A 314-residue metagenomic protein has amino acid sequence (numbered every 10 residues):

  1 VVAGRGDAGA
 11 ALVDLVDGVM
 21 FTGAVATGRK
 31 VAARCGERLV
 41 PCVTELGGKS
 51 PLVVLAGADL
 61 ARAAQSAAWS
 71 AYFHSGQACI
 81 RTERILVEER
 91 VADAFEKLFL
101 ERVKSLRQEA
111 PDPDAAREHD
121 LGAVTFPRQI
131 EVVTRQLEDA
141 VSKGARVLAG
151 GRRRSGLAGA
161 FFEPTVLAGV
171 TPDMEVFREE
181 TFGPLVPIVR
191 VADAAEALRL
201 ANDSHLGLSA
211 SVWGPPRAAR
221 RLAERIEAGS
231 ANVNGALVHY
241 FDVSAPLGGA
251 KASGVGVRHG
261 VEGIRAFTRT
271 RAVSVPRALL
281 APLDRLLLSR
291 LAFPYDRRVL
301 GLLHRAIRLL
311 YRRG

Functional and structural regions predicted by a protein language model:
V1-G18: A structured beta-alpha segment of the ubiquitous adenosine-cofactor-binding alpha/beta core
G4-A8, G48, A192-A194: Short helix-initiation/N-cap motifs at beta->coil->alpha
G9, G28-R29, A219: Short, well-ordered alpha-helical microsegments
V13, L46-G48, A78-I80, R117-E118 (+2 more regions): Short glycine-enriched loop/turn motifs at secondary-structure junctions
D14-D17, D59, A245-A252: Short, surface-exposed amphipathic charged segments that create phosphate/polyanion-binding patches used for binding
D14-V19, R38, D203-H205, E227-G229: Glycine-enriched alpha-helix->loop->beta-strand junction motifs that scaffold or abut catalytic
D17-T171, V233, R297, G301-R313: ALDH superfamily catalytic-core signature
V53, S142, R154, F161-G314: Conserved C-terminal structural/oligomerization subdomain of aldehyde/semialdehyde dehydrogenase
